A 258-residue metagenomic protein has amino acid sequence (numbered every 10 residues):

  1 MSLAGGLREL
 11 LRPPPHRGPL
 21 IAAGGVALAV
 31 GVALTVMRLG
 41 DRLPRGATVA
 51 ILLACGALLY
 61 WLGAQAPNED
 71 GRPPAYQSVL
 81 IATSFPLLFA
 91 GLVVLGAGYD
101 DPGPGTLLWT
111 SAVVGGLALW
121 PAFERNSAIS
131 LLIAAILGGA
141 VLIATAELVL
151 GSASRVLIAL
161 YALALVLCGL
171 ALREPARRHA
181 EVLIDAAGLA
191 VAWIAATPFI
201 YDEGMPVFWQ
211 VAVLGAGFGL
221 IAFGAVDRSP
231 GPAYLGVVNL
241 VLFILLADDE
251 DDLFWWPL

Functional and structural regions predicted by a protein language model:
M1-L258: Alpha-helical multi-pass membrane segments and their bilayer interfacial helix-loop junctions
